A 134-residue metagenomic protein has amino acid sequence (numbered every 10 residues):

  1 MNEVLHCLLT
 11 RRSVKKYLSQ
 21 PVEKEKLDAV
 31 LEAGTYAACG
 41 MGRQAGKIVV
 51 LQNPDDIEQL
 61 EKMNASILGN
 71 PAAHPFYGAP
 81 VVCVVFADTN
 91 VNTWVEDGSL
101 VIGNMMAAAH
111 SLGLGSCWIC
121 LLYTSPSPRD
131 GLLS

Functional and structural regions predicted by a protein language model:
M1-V81: N-terminal amphipathic, basic helical "cap/leader" segment at the start of enzyme domains
V30, G34, M105, T124: Aromatic/hydrophobic pocket-lining residues that form π-stacking "cages" and hydrophobic walls in ligand
V82-F86: Active-site-flanking beta-strand signature of metal-NTP-handling nucleotidyl enzymes and homologous cyclase-like
N90-E96: Short pre-catalytic strand/loop immediately N-terminal to key active-site residues, enriched for Gly-Thr
S99-V101: Charged helix-capping and loop-helix junction motifs
A107-S111: Short hydrophobic alpha-helices that are characteristic scaffold elements of the AMP-binding
G115-L122: GST superfamily/GST-like fold recognition
Y123-S134: Single conserved hydrophobic/aromatic residue that forms the stacking wall/gate of nucleotide- or nucleobase-binding
